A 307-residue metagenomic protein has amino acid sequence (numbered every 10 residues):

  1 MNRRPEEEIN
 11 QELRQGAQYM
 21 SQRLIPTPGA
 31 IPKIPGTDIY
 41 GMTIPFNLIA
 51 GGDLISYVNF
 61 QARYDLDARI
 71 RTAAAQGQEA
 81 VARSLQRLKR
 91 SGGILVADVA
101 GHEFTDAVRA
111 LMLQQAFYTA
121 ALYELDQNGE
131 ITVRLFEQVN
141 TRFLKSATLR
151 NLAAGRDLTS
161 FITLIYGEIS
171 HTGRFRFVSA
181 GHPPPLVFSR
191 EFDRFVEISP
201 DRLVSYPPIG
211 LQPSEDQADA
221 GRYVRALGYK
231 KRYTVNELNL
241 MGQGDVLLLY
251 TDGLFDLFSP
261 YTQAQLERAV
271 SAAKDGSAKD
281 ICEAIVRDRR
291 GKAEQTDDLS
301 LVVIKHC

Functional and structural regions predicted by a protein language model:
M1-T37, I44-L95, A100-T105, Q114-C307: Conserved subregion of the PPM/PP2C metallophosphatase catalytic domain
L111: Intrinsically disordered, low-complexity terminal tails/loops enriched in metal-binding residues
